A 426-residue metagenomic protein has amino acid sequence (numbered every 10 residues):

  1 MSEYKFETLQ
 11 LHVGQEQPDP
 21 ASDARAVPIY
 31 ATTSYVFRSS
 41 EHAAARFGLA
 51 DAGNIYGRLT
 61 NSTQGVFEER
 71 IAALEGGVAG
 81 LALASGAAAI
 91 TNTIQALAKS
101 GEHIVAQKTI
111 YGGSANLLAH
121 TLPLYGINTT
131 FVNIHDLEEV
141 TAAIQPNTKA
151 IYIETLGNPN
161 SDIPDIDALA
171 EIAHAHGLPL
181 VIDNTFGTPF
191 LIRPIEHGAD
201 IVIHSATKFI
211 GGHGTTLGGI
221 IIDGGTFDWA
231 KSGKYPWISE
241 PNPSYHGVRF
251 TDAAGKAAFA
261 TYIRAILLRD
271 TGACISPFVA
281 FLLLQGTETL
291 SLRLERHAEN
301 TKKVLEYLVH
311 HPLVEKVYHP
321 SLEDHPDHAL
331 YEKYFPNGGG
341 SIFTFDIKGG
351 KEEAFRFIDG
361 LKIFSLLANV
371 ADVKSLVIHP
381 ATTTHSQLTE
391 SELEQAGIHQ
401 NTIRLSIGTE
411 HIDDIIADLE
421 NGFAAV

Functional and structural regions predicted by a protein language model:
S2, G14, P18, L81-H310: Conserved PLP-enzyme active-site core in the AAT-like
S2-N61, E69-R70: N-terminal "arm"/small-domain region of PLP-dependent enzymes with the aminotransferase-like
S39-T91, G113-T121: Conserved N-terminal alpha-helix of the aminotransferase class I/II PLP-enzyme fold
V78, A119, N128, P146 (+3 more regions): PLP-dependent enzyme catalytic core of the Aspartate aminotransferase-like
L156, T185-G187, L322, K348 (+1 more regions): Active-site beta-loop-alpha junctions enriched in small/polar residues
I222, T344-D346, S406-G408: Short hydrophobic/aromatic beta-strand micro-patches that form the beta-sheet surface supporting nucleotide- or nucleic
T271-C274, F278-A280, Q285, T289 (+4 more regions): Conserved small-domain helix->loop->beta segment predominantly found in fold-type I
